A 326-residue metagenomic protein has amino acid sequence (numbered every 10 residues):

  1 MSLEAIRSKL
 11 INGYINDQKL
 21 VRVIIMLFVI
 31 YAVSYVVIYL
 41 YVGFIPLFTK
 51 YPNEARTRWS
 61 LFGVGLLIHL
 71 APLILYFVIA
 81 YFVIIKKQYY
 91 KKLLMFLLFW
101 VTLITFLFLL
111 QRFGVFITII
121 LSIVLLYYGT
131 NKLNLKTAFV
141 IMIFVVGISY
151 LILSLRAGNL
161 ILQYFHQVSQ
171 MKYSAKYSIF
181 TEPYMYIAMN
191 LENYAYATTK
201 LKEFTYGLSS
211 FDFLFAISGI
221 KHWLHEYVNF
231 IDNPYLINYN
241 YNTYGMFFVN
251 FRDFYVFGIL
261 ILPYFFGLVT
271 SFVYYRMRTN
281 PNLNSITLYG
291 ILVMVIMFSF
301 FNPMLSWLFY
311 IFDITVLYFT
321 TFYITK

Functional and structural regions predicted by a protein language model:
S2-L133, V145-I161: Membrane-embedded catalytic interface detector for glycan/lipid assembly enzymes
R22-V29, T137-F144, E203-Y206, A216 (+1 more regions): Hydrophobic H-region at the start of alpha-helical membrane spans
Y51-S60, Y150-F266: Small-residue-enriched transmembrane helix-hairpin modules in multi-pass membrane proteins
L93-I104, A138-V146, Y264-G267, S285-M294 (+1 more regions): Central hydrophobic cores of alpha-helical transmembrane segments in multi-pass integral membrane proteins
F108, Y127-K136, S149-G158, Y275-T279 (+2 more regions): Juxtamembrane membrane-interface segments at transmembrane alpha-helix termini
R112-I120, L135-V140, I261-L262, L308-F309: Hydrophobic alpha-helical membrane segments of integral membrane proteins
L125-Y127, A197, V269-F272: A short hydrophobic/aromatic micro-motif that marks alpha-helical segments and, especially, helix-coil
Y239-K326: Hydrophobic alpha-helical segments
